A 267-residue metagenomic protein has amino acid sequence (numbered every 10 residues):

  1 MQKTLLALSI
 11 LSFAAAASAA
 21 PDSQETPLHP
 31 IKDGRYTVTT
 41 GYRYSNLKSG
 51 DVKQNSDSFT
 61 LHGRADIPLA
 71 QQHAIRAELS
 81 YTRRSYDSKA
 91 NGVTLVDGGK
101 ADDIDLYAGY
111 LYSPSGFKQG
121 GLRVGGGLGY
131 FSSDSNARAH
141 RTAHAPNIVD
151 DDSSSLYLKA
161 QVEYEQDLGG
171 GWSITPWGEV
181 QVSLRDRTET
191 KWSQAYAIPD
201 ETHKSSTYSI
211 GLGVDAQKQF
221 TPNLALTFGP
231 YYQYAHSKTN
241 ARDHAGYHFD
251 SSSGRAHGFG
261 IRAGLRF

Functional and structural regions predicted by a protein language model:
A19-V93, G264-R266: Short glycine/proline- and aromatic-enriched beta-strand/turn motifs that initiate or cap beta-hairpins
A20-G34, I67-I75, S113-L122, D167-I174 (+1 more regions): Short loop/turn motifs that connect adjacent beta-strands in outer-membrane beta-barrel proteins
G34, K53-L61, G98-I104, D152-L158 (+2 more regions): Residues that define the transmembrane beta-barrel architecture of outer-membrane proteins
G34-T40, I75-A77, L106, G120-G126 (+6 more regions): Transmembrane beta-strands of outer-membrane beta-barrel proteins
Y42-K48, Y81-D87, Y112, L128-D134 (+5 more regions): Transmembrane beta-strands of outer-membrane beta-barrel pores
S45-K53, D87-G98, A139-D151, K191-K204 (+1 more regions): Extracellular loop and loop/strand-boundary signature of outer-membrane beta-barrel proteins
F131-E201: Detector for outer-membrane/organellar transmembrane beta-barrel domains, recognizing the amphipathic beta-strand
H203-F267: Predominantly the C-terminal beta-signal and adjacent terminal strand-loop region of outer-membrane beta-barrel
